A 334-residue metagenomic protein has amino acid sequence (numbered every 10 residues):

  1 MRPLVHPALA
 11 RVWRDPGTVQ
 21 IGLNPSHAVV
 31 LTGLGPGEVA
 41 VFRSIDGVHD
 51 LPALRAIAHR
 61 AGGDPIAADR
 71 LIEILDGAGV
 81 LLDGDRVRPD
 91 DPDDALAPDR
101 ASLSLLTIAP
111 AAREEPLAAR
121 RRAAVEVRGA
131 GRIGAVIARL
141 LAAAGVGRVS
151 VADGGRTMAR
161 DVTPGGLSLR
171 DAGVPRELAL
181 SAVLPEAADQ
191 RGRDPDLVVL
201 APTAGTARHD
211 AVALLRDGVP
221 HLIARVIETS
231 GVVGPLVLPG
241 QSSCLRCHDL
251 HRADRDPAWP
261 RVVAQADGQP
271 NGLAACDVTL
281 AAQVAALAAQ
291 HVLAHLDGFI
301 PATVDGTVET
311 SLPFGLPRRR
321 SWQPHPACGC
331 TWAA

Functional and structural regions predicted by a protein language model:
M1-A334: Adenine nucleotide-associated cytosolic modules
